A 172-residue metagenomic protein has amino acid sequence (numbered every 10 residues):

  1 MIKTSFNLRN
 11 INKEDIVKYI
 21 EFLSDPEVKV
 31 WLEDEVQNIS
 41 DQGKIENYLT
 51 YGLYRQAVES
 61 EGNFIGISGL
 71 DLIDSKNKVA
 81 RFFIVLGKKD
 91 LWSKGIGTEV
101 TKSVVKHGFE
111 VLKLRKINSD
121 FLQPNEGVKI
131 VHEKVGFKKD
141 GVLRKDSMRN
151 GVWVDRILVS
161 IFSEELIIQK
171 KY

Functional and structural regions predicted by a protein language model:
M1-V17, E21-F22, R55, S60-Y172: Acyl-donor (CoA/ACP) binding surface of acyl/acetyltransferases
E21, V30, G43, N47: Charged/polar, solvent-exposed surface patches and flexible loops
V28-V36: A short gly/proline-enriched turn/hairpin at secondary-structure junctions
E35-L53: Active-site rim helix/loop that mediates acceptor-substrate recognition in acyltransferases
